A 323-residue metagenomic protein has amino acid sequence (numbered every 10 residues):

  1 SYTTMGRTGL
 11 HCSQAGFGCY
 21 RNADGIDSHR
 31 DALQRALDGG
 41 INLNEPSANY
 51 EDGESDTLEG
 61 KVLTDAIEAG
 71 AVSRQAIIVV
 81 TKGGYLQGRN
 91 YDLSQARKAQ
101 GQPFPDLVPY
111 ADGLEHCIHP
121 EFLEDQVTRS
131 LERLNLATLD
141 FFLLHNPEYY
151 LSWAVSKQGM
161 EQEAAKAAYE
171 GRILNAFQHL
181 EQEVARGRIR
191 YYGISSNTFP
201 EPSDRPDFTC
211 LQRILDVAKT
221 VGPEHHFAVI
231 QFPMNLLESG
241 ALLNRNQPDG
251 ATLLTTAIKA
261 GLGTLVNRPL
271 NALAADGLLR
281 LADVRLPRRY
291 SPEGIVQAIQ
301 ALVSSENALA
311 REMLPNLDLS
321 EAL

Functional and structural regions predicted by a protein language model:
S1-A99, P105-P109, E121-E124, A137 (+4 more regions): N-terminal binding-site loop/beta-alpha segment at the start of enzyme catalytic domains that lines or forms
G18, S47, F142-H145, S195 (+1 more regions): Conserved residues at the C-terminal ends of beta-strands
D24-L37, H116-R133, D207-K219: Short, acidic/polar
I41, L136-L139, I189, F227: A structural motif
D52, P147-L323: Beta/alpha (TIM)-barrel catalytic core signal, keyed to glycine-rich beta->alpha loops juxtaposed to Asp/Glu that bind
I78-V80, D140-L144, Y191-N197: Outer-envelope exported proteins of Gram-negative bacteria
R89-L114, Y149-A167: Short acidic, low-complexity segments enriched in Ser/Thr/Gly/Pro
L131-S156: Active-site groove signature of glycoside hydrolases
